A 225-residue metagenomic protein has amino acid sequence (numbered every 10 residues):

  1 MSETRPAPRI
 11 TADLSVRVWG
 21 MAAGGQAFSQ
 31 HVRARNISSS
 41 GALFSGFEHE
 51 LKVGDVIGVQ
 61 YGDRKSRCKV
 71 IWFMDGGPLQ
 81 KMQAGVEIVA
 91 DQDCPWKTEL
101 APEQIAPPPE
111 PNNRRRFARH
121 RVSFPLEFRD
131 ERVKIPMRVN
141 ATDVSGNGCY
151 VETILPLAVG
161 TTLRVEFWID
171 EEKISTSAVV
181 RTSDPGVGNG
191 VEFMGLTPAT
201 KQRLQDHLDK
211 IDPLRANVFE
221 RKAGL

Functional and structural regions predicted by a protein language model:
M1-L225: Structured alpha-helical
